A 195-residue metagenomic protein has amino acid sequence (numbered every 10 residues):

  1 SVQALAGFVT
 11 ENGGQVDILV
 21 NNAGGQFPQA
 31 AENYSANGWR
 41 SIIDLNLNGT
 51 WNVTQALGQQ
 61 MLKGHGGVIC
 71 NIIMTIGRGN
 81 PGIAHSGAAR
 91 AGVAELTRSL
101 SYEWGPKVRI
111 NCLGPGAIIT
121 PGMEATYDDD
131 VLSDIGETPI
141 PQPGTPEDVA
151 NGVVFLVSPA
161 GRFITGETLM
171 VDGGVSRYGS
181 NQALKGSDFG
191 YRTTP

Functional and structural regions predicted by a protein language model:
L5, C112, L132-I164, V171-G173 (+1 more regions): C-terminal helical subdomain
G14-V16, M61-M74, P106-V108, E167: Active-site loop of short-chain dehydrogenase/reductase
A30-A31, S35-I43, D134-I135: Substrate-binding pocket helix/loop in short-chain dehydrogenase/reductase
T54-Q55, R98: A short, exposed helix-loop element centered on a Lys and neighboring polar residues
Q59, S101-P106, R162: Alpha-helical segment proximal to the catalytic Tyr-Lys
C70-G92, T97-G105, A117-I118, Q142 (+1 more regions): Catalytic loop of short-chain dehydrogenase/reductase
C112-T138, D148, Y178-P195: A glycine/serine/threonine-rich, flexible loop-to-helix segment that serves as the NAD(P) cofactor-binding "lid"
